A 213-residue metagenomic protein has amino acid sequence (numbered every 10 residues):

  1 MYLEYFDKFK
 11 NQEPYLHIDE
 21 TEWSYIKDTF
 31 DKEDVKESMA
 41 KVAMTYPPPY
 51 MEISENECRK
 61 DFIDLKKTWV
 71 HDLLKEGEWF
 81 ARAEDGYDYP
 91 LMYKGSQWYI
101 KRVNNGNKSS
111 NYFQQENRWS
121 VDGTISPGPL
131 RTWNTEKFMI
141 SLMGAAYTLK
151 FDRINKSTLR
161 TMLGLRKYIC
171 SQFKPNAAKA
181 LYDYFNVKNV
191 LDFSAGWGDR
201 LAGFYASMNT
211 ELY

Functional and structural regions predicted by a protein language model:
M1-S171: N-terminal accessory regions of S-adenosyl-L-methionine
K174: N-terminal pre-P-loop "Q-motif" helix
K179-K188: Glycine-rich helix-loop-beta junction characteristic of Rossmann-like nucleotide cofactor-binding loops
A180, W197-E211: Conserved SAM-binding loop of SAM-dependent methyltransferases across substrates and taxa, primarily the Class I
V187-G196: Conserved class I S-adenosyl-L-methionine
